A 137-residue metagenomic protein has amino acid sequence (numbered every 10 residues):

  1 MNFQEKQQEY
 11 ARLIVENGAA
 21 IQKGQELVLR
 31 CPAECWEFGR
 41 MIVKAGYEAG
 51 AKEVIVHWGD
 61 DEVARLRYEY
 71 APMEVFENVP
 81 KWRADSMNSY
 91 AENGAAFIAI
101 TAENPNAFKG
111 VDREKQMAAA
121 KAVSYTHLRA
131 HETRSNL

Functional and structural regions predicted by a protein language model:
N2-Q116: Non-catalytic, beta-rich accessory domains that mediate macromolecular interactions or localization
M117-K121: A short alpha->loop->secondary-structure connector
T126-T133: Conserved small/polar residues in nucleotide/adenosyl-binding loops
